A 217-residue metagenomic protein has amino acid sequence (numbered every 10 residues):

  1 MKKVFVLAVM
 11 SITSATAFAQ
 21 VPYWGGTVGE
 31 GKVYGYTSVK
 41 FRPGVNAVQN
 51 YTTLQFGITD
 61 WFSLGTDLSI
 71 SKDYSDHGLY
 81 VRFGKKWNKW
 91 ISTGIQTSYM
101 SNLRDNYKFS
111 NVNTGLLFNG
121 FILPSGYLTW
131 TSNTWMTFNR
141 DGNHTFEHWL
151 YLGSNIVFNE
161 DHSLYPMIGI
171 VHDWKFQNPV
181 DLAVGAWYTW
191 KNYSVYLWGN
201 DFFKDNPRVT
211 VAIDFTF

Functional and structural regions predicted by a protein language model:
M1-G29: Cleavable N-terminal export/targeting peptides
K2-L7, T13, T59, L116 (+2 more regions): N-terminal functional modules and adjacent low-complexity/disordered segments of proteins
V4-F5, G84, L150: Small/flexible residues
S14, Q20, V112-N119, G126-W130 (+3 more regions): Generic low-polarity alpha-helical segments
A19-G126, T134-N139, V171-D173, Q177-D214: Transmembrane beta-barrel domains of Gram-negative outer membranes and organellar outer membranes
T131-F176: A mid-sequence, solvent-exposed acidic-amphipathic segment
